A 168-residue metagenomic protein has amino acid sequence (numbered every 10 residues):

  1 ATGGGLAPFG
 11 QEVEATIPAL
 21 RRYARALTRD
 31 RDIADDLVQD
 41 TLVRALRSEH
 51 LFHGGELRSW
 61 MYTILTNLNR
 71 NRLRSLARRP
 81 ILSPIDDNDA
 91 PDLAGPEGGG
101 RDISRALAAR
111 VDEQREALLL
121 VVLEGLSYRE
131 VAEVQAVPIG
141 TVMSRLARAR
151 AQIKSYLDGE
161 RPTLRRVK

Functional and structural regions predicted by a protein language model:
A1-G3, P8, L82, P162-K168: Short hydrophobic short-linear motifs embedded in intrinsically disordered terminal tails or helical linkers
A1-R22, D32-D35, L46, R115: A short, charge-rich alpha-helical start-of-domain segment used by transcription regulators
T2, D40-L57, S75-L76: Sigma70-family region 2
G4-A7, S75, R79-A108: Acidic, proline/glycine-rich intrinsically disordered inter-domain spacer in sigma factors
R31-S48, I139: Conserved RNAP core-binding helix
T63-P84, P96, S155, G159: Arg/Lys-rich amphipathic alpha helix in sigma70-family domain 2
T66, Q135-G159: DNA-recognition helix of helix-turn-helix
A117-V121: A short pre-motif secondary-structure segment
